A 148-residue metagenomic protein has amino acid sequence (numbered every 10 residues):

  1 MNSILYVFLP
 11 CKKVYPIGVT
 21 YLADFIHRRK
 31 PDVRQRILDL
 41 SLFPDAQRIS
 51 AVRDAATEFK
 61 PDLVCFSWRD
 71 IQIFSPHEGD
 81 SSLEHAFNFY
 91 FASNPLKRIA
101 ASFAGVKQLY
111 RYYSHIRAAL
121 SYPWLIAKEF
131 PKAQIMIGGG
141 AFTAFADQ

Functional and structural regions predicted by a protein language model:
M1-L5: Extreme N-terminal starter segment of soluble prokaryotic enzymes
C11, Y15-G18, F25, R34-Q148: Glycine-rich beta-alpha loop elements in corrinoid/cobalamin-binding modules across cobalamin-dependent enzymes
R28: Non-catalytic, usually N-terminal nucleic-acid engagement modules in DNA/RNA processing proteins
